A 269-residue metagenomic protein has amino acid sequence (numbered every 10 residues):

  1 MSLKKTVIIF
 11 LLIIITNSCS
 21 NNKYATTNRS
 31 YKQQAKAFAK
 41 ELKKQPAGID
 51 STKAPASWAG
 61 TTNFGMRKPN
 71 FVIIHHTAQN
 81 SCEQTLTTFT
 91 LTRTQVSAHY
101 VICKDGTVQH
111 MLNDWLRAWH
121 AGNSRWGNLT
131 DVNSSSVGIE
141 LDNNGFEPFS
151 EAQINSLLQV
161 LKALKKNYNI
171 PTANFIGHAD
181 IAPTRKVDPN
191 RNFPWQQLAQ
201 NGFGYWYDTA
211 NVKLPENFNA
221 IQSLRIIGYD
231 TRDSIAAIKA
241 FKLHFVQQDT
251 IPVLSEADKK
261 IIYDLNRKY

Functional and structural regions predicted by a protein language model:
M1-T27: Bacterial Sec-dependent N-terminal signal peptides
K5-T6, H76, L243: Hydrophobic alpha-helical segments, especially transmembrane helices and their immediate juxtamembrane helical caps
I9-F10, S81, P183, Q247: Intrinsically disordered, low-complexity segments enriched in polar/charged small residues
I14-I15, T85, D188: Alpha-helical transmembrane segments and their juxtamembrane interfaces
C19-S30, S150-Q153, L158-Y269: Basic/polar, cationic surfaces and motifs that engage anionic cell-wall and phosphate/carboxylate ligands
T27-I170: Active-site-adjacent loop/helix surface patches within enzyme catalytic domains that shape the substrate-binding cleft
